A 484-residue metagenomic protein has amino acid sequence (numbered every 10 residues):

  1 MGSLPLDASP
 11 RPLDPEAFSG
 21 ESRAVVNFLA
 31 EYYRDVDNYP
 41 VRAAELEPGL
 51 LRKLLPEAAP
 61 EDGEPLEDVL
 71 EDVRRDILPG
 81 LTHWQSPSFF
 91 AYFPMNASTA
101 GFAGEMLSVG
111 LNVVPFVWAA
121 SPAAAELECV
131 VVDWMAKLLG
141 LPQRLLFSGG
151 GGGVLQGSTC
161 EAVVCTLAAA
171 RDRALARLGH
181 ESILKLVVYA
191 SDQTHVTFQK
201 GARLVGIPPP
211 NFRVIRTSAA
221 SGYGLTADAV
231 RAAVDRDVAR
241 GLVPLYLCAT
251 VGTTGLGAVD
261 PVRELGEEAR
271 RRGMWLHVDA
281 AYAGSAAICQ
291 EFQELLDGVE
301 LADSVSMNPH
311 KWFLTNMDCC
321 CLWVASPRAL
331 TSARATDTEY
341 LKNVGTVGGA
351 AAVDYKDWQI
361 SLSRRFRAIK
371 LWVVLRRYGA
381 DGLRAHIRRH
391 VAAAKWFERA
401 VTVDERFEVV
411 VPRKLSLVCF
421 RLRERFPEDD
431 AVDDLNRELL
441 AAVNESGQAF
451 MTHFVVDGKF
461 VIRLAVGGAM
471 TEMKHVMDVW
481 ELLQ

Functional and structural regions predicted by a protein language model:
G2-G150, A441-M451, F460, G467-T471 (+1 more regions): N-terminal entrance/gating region of PLP-dependent enzymes' catalytic architecture
L6-P15, L111-A119, L145-V154, I183-L186 (+4 more regions): Glycine- and acidic
V154, S158-A329: Conserved PLP-enzyme active-site core in the AAT-like
Q193-H195, A219-A220, G252-T254, A283 (+11 more regions): Short, glycine-/Ser/Thr-/acidic-enriched flexible segments
T253, D297-D404: Active-site C-terminal subdomain of aminotransferase-like
L375, C419-D430, Q448-M477: Conserved PLP-binding active-site segment of the aspartate aminotransferase-like
E408-R413, M451-V455: Short beta-strand
V409-V443: Conserved PLP-binding catalytic core of the aspartate aminotransferase-like
